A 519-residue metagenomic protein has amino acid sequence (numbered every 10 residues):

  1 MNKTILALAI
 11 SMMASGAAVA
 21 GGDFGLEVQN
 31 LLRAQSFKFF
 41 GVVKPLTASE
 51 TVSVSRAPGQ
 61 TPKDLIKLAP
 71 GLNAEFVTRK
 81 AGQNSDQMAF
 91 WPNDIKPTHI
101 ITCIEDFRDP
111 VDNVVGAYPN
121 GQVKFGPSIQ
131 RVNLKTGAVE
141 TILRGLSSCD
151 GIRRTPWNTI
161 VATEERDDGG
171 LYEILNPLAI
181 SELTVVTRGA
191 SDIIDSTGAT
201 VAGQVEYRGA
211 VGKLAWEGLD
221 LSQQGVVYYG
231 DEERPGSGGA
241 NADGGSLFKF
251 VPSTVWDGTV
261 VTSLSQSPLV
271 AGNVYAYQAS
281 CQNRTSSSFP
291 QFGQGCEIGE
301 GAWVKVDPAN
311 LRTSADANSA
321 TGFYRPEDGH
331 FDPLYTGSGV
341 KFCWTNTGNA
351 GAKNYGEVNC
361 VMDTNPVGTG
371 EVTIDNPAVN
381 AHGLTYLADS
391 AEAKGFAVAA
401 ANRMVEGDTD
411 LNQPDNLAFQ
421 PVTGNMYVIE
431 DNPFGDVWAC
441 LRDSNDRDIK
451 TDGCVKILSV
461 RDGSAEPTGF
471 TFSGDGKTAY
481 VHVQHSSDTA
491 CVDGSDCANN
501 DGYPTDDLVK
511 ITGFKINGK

Functional and structural regions predicted by a protein language model:
M1-A20: Gram-negative bacterial Sec-dependent N-terminal signal peptides
G21-K519: Sequence/structural signature of beta-propeller domains
